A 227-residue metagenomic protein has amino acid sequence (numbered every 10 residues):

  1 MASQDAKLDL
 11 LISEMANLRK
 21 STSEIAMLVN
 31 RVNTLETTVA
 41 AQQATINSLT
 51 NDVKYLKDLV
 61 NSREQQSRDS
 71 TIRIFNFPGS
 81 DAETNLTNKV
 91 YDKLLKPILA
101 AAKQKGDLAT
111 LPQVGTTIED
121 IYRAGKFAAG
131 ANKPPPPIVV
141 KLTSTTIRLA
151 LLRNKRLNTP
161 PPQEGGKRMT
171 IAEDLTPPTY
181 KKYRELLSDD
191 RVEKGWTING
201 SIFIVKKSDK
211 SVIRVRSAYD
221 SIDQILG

Functional and structural regions predicted by a protein language model:
A2-D5, D9-G227: C-terminal folded interaction/catalytic domains of modular proteins that assemble large macromolecular complexes
